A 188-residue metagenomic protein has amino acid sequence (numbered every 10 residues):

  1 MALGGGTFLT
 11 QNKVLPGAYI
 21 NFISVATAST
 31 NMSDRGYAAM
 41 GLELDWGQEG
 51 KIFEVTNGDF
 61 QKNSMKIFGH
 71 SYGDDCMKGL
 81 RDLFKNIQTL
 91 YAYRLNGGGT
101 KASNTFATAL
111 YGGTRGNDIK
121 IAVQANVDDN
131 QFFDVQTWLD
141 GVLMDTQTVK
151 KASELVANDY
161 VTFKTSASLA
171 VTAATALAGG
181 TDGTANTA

Functional and structural regions predicted by a protein language model:
M1-A188: Surface-exposed assembly/interface segments
